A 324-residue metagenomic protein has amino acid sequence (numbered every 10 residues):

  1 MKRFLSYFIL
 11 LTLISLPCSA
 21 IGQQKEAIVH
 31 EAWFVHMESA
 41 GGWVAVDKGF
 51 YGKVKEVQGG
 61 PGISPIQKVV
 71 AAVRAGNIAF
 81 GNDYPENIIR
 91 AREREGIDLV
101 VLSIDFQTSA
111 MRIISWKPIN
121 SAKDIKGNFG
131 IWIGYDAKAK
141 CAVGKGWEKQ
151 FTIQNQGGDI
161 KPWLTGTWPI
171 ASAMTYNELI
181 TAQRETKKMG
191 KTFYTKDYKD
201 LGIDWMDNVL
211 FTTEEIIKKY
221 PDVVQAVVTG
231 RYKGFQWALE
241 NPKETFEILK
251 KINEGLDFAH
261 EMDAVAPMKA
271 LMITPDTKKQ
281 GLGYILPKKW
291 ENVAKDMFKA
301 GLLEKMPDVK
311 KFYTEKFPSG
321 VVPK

Functional and structural regions predicted by a protein language model:
M1-F4: Positively charged n-region of N-terminal signal peptides that target proteins for export
Y7-L16: Bacterial N-terminal signal peptides
L16-Q24: Sec/Tat signal peptide C-region and signal peptidase I cleavage site
Q23-T165, P169-M174, K196, D204: Short, glycine-/small- and polar/acidic-enriched structural segments that line small-molecule recognition paths
G49, N77, N82-P85, R92-E95 (+8 more regions): Sec/Tat-exported extracytoplasmic proteins
D105-I113, G190-Y220, V228, A266-M272 (+1 more regions): Periplasmic-binding protein-like
K219-A300: Secondary-structure end/capping motifs
W290-K324: Conserved C-terminal helix/tail region of periplasmic/extracytoplasmic solute-binding proteins
